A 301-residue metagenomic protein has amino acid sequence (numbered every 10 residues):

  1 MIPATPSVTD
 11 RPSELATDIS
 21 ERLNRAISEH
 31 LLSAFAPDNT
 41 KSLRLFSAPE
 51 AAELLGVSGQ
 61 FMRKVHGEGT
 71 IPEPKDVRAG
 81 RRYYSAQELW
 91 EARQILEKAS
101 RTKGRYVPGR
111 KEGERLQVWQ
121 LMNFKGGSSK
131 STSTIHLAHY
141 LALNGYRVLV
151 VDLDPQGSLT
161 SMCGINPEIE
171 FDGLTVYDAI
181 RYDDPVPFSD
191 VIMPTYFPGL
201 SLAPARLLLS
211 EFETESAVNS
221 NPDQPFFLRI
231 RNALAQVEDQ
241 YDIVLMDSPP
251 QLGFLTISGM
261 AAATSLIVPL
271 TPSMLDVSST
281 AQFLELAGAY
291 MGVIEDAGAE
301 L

Functional and structural regions predicted by a protein language model:
M1-E50, L54, Q60, K64 (+1 more regions): P-loop NTP-binding core
